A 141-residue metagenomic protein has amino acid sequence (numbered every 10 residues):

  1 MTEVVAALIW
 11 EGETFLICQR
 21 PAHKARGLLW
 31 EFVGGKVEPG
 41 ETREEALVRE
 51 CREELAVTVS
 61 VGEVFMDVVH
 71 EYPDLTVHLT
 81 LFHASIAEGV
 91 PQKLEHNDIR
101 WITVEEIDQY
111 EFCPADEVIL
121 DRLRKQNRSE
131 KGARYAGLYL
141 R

Functional and structural regions predicted by a protein language model:
M1-L16, K36: Conserved N-terminal beta-strand and adjoining loop/helix that marks the start of the Nudix/MutT-like hydrolase domain
E3-V5, E13, V77-T80, N97: Change "...and in nucleic-acid phosphodiester-cleaving endonucleases..." to "...and in nucleic-acid processing enzymes
T14-E53: Conserved Nudix-box catalytic region and its N-terminal flanking loop in Nudix hydrolases and closely related
A46-R52, V64, F82, I99 (+1 more regions): Hydrophobic packing within well-folded, soluble alpha/beta domains
E54-V61: Short secondary-structure junctions
T58, V68-V90, R100, L123: Active-site-adjacent beta-strand/loop module that shapes the phosphate/pyrophosphate-binding cleft
H83, Q92-L123: NUDIX/MutT-family hydrolases
A115-R141: Charged phosphate-binding loop/patch that engages nucleotide di/tri-phosphates or the phosphate backbone of nucleic
